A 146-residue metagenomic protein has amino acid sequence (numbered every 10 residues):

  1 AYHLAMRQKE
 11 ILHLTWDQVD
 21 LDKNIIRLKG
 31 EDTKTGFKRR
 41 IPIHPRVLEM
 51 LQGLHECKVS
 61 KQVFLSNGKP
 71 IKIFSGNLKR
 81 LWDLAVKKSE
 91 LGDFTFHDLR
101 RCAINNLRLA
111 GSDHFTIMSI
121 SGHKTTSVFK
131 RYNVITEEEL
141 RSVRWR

Functional and structural regions predicted by a protein language model:
A1, L12, M118: The alpha-helix within a helix-turn-helix
A1-R7, N105-L109: Short pre-functional
L4-G53: Conserved tyrosine-mediated DNA breakage-rejoining catalytic core shared by Y-recombinases
Q18-I25, D93, S112-R131: Short, polar N-cap/turn motifs at the start of nucleic acid-interacting alpha helices
G30-T35, H114, S121-W145: Catalytic-site neighborhood detector that most strongly recognizes the C-terminal catalytic loop/helix of tyrosine
T33-Q52, S60-L84: C-terminal catalytic core of Y-nucleophile DNA break-rejoin enzymes
R39-P45, E49-G53, A110, R131-R146: DNA/chromatin major-groove-contacting recognition/catalytic segments
G92-G111: Short basic/aromatic active-site micro-motif
